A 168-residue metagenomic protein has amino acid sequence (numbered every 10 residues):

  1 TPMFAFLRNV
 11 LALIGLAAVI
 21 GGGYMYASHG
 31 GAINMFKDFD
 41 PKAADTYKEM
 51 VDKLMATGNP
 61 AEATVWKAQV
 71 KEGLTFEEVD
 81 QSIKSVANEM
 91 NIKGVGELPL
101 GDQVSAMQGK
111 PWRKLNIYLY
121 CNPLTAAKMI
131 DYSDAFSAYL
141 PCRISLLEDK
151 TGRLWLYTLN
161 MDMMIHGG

Functional and structural regions predicted by a protein language model:
T1-M3: Short, Lys/Arg-enriched N-terminal segments with co-localized hydrophobic residues within the first ~10-30 amino acids
A5-R8, D131: Membrane-water interface of alpha-helical transmembrane segments
R8-M25: Hydrophobic membrane-insertion alpha-helices, especially the h-region of bacterial N-terminal signal peptides
A27-A43: Ser/Thr/Pro/Gly-rich low-complexity linker/stalk segments immediately outside membranes or between
D38-G94, L98: Terminal, regulation- and interaction-focused segments at domain boundaries
A63-K67, I117-L119, S145, W155-Y157: Ordered hydrophobic segments in well-structured contexts
Q81-D134, C142, M164: Ser/Thr-rich, low-complexity intrinsically disordered terminal regions
A138, S145-G168: A short, solvent-exposed beta-edge/loop patch
